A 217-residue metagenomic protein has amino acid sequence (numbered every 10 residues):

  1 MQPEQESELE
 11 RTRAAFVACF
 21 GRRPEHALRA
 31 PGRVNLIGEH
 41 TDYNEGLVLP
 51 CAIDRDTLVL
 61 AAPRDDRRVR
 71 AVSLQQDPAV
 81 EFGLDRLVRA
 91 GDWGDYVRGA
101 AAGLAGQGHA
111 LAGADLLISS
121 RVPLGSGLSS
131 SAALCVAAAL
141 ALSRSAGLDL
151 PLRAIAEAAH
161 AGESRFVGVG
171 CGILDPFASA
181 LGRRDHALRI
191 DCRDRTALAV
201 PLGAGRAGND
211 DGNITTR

Functional and structural regions predicted by a protein language model:
M1-A27, R55-A158: Anion-binding (especially nucleotide phosphate/pyrophosphate-binding) glycine-rich loop and adjoining beta-alpha core
H26-A30, E81, G208-N213: Short amphipathic
E39-N44, A161: Short Pro/Gly-enriched beta-strand edge/turn motifs at strand-loop
D42-Y43, Q76-A79, T196: Short, surface-exposed beta-strand-loop junctions and turns on beta-sheet-rich folds
N44-E45, G125: Short, solvent-exposed loop/turn segments at secondary-structure junctions
E45-A52: Short Gly/aromatic-enriched secondary-structure transition segments
L148-R217: ATP-dependent small-molecule kinase catalytic core of the GHMP/sugar-kinase superfamily and closely related
